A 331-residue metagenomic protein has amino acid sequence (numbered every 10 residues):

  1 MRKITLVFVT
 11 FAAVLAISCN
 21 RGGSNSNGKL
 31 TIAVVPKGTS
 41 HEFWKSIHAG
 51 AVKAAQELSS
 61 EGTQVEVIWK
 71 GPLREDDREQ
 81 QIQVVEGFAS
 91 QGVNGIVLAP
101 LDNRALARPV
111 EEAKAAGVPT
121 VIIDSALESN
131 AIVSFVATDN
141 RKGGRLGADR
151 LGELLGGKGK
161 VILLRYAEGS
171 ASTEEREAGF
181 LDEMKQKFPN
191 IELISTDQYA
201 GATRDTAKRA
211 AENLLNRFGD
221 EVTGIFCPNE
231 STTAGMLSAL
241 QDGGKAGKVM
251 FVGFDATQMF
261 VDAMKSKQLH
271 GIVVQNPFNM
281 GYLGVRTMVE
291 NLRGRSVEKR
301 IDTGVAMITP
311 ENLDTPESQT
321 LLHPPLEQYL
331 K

Functional and structural regions predicted by a protein language model:
M1-I4: Positively charged n-region of N-terminal signal peptides that target proteins for export
V7-A16: Bacterial N-terminal signal peptides
C19-K331: A residue-level marker of the well-folded mature domains of exported/periplasmic proteins
